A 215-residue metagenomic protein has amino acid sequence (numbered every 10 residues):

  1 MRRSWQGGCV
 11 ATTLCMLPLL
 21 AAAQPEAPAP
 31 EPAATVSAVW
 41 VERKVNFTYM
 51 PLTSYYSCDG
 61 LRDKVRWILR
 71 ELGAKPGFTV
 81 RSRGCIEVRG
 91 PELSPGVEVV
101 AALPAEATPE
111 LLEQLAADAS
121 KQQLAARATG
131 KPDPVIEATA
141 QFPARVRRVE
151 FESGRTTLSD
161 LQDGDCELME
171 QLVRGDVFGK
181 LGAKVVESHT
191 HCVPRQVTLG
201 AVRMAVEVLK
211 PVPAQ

Functional and structural regions predicted by a protein language model:
M1-T13: Bacterial N-terminal signal peptides that target proteins for export
A21-P25: Boundary at the C-terminal end of the N-terminal hydrophobic targeting segment
V36-T53, Q141-D160: Acidic/histidine-rich, surface-exposed loop or edge segments in extracytoplasmic proteins
C58, R62, R66-L69, E170 (+1 more regions): Extracytoplasmic/secreted envelope proteins and their assembly/folding machinery, especially bacterial periplasmic
I68-P76, D176-L181: Sec/Tat-exported extracytoplasmic proteins
G77-A102, T190-V197: Acidic helix-start/capping segments at beta-turn-to-alpha-helix junctions
E152-D163, E167-Q215: Glycine-rich, aromatic-bearing surface loops/beta-hairpins
